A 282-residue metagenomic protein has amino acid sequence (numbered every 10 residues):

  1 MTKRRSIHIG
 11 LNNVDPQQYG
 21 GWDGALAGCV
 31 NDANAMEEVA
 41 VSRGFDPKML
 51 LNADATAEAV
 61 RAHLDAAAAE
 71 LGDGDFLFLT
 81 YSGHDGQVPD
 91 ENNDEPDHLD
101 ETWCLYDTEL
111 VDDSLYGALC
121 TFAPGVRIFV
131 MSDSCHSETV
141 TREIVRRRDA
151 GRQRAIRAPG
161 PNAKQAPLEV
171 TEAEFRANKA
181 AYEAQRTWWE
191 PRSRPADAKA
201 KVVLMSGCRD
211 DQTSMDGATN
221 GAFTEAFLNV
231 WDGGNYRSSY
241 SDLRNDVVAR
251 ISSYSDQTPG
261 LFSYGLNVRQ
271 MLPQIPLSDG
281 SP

Functional and structural regions predicted by a protein language model:
M1-P282: Cysteine endopeptidase catalytic domains of the caspase/legumain-like
